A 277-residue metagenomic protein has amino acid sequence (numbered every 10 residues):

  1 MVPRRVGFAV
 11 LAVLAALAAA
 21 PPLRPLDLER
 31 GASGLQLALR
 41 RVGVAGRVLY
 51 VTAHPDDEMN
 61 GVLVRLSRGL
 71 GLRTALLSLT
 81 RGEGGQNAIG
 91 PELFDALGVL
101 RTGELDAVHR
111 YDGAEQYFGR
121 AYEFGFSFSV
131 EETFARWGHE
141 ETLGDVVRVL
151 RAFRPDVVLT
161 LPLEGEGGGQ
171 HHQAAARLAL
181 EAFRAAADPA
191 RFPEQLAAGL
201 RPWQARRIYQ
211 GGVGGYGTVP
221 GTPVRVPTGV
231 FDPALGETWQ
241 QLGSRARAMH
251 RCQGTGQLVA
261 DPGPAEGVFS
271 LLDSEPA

Functional and structural regions predicted by a protein language model:
M1-P3: N-terminal secretory signal peptides that target proteins for export/translocation
G7-A18: Bacterial N-terminal signal peptides
P21-F153, Q173, R177-R184, D188: Active-site rim/loop-helix segments in enzyme catalytic domains that contact anionic ligands
R24-D27, G34, A185-A277: The feature marks non-catalytic terminal segments
F118, L159-T160, R207-G212: A structural signal for short, well-ordered beta-strand segments and their strand-loop junctions that often border
E123, E164-G165, G214-Y216: Short, solvent-exposed loop/turn segments at secondary-structure junctions
F153-G165: Short acidic, glycine-rich surface-loop motifs adjacent to enzyme active sites
G167-Q173: Glycine/threonine-rich flexible loop motifs
